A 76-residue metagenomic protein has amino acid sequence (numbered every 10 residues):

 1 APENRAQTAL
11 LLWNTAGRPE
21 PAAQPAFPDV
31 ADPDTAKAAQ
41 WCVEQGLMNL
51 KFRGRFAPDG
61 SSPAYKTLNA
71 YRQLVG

Functional and structural regions predicted by a protein language model:
A1-A6, W13-A38, E44-S62, Q73-G76: Feature responds to low-complexity, polar/acidic, surface-exposed segments characteristic of secreted/exported proteins
A70: Active-site-proximal helix/loop microenvironment of the serine DD-peptidase/beta-lactamase transpeptidase fold
